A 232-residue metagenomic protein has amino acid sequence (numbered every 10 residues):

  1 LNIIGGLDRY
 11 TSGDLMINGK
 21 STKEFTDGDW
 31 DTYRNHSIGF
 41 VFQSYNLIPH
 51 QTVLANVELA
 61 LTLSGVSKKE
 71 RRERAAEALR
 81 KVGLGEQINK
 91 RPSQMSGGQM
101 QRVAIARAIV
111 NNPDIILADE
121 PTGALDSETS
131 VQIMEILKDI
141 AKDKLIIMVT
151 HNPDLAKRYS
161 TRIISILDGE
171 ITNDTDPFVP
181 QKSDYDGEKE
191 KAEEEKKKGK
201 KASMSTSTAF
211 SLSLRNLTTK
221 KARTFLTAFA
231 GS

Functional and structural regions predicted by a protein language model:
L1-T150: ABC family nucleotide-binding domain
Q43, V82-G85, I171, T208-T218: A short, hydrophobic secondary-structure junction motif
K144, R162-I163: Secondary-structure boundary/capping positions in well-ordered alpha/beta enzyme cores
A156-R158: A short, surface-exposed alpha-helical micro-motif characterized by mixed small hydrophobic and charged/polar residues
I163-T175: H-loop (His-switch) and adjacent beta-strand-loop-beta switch element of ABC-type ATPase nucleotide-binding domains
N173-T208: ABC-family P-loop ATPase nucleotide-binding domain
E195-G231: N-terminal Sec/SRP start-transfer signal
